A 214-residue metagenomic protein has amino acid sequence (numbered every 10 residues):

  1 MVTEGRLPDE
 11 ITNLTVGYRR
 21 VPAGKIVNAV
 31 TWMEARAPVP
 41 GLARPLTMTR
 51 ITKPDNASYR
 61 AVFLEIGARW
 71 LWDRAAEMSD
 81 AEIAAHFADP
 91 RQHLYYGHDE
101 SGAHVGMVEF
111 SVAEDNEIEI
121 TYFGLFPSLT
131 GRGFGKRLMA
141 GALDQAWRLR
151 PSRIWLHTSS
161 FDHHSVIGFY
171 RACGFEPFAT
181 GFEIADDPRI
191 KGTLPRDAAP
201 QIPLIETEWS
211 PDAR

Functional and structural regions predicted by a protein language model:
M1-T47, T52: Acyl-donor-binding surface of acyltransferase catalytic domains
R6-V16, V21, V27-N28, I184-R214: Acidic/histidine-enriched, glycine/proline-rich intrinsically disordered or flexible terminal extensions
R44-R74, R196, I202, P211-D212: Short amphipathic alpha-helix that is part of the acyltransferase structural core
R74-A81, F87-P127: A conserved beta-strand-loop-helix scaffold within acyl/acetyltransferase catalytic domains
F126-A140, L149, F161-S165, A172: Conserved glycine-rich acetyl-CoA-binding loop
A146-T158: Conserved GNAT acetyl-CoA-binding A-motif
W147, F169-T180: Conserved acetyl-CoA-binding loop of GNAT-fold acetyltransferases
L156-V166, E183-R189, T193: Conserved beta-strand-loop-alpha-helix junction that forms the acyl-donor binding cleft
